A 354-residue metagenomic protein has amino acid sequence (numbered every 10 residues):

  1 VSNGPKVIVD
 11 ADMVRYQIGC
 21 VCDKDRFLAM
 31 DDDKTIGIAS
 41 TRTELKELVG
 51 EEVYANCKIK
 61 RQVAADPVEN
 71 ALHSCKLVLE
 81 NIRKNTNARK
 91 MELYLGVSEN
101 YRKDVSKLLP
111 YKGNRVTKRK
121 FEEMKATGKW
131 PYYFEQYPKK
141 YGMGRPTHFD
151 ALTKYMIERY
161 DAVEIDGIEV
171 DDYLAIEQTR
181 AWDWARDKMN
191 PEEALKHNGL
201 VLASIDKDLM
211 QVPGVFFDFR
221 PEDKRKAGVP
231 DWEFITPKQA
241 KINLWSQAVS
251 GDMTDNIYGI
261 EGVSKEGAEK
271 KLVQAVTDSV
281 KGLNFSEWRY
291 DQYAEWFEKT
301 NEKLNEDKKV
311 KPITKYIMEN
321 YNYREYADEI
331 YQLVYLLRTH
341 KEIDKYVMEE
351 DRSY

Functional and structural regions predicted by a protein language model:
V1-R115, T127: Non-catalytic, usually N-terminal nucleic-acid engagement modules in DNA/RNA processing proteins
K58, Q62, A88, V116-Y354: Extended two-metal-dependent nuclease catalytic cores across DNA- and RNA-processing enzymes
